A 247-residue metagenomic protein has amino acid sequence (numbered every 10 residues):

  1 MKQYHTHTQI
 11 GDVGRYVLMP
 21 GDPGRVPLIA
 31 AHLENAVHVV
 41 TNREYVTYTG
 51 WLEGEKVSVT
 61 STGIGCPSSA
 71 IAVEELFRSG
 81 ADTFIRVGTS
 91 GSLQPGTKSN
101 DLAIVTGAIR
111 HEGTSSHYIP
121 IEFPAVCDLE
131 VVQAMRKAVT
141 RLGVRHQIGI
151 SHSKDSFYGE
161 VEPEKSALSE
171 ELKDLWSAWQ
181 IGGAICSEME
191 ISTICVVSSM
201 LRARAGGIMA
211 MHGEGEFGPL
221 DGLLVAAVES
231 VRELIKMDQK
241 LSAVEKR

Functional and structural regions predicted by a protein language model:
M1-A134, A138, M200: Metabolite-binding pocket within alpha/beta catalytic cores that recognizes anionic/polar moieties
L18-M19, V26, G65-S69, P124 (+7 more regions): Generic structural signal for well-ordered, non-membrane alpha-helical segments in soluble metabolic enzymes
A36-T41, G143-I150, K236-R247: Flexible, glycine/charged-enriched surface loops at secondary-structure junctions
D82-T83, I185, R204: Short acidic/polar active-site loop segments enriched in Thr and Asp
A125-G183: Active-site rim beta-loop-alpha module in soluble metabolic enzymes
A134-L142, V197, A226-M237: Generic non-transmembrane alpha-helical segments
S192-G218: Zn-dependent metallopeptidase/amidohydrolase metal-coordination segment
E214-R247: His/Asp/Glu-rich mid-to-C-terminal helical/loop segments that flank catalytic regions of hydrolases
